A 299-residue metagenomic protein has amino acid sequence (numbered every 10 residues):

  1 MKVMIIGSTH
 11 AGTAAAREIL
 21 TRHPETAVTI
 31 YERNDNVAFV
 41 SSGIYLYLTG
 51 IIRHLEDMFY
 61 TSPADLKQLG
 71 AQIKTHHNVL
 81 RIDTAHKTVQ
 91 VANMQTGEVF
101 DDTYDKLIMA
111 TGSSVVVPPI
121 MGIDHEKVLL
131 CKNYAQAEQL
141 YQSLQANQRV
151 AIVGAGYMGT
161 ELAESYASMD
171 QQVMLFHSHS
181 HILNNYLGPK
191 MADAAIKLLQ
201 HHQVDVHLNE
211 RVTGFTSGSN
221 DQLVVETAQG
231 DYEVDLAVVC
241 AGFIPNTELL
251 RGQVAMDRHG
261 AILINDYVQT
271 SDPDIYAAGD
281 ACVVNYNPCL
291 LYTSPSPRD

Functional and structural regions predicted by a protein language model:
M1-Q72, A163-L187: Beta1-alpha1 glycine-rich phosphate/pyrophosphate-binding loop at the start of Rossmann-like nucleotide-binding domains
K2, A27, L140, Q148-R149: Residues that mark the start of a beta-strand
G12, G156-G159: Catalytic nucleophile loop
E25, G70-Q95, D102, M169-N265: A Rossmann-like FAD-binding core segment of flavoenzymes
E98-A137: Glycine/serine-rich phosphate-binding loop and adjoining beta1-alpha1 elements at the start of nucleotide-handling
V117-P118, T160-E161, N184, T247-E248 (+1 more regions): Glycine/Thr-rich phosphate-binding loops of Rossmann-like dinucleotide-binding domains
D124-N147, D231-S294: FAD-site-proximal beta/loop scaffold in flavoenzymes
P295-D299: A short, hydrophobic C-terminal helix/tail in secreted or cell-surface proteins
